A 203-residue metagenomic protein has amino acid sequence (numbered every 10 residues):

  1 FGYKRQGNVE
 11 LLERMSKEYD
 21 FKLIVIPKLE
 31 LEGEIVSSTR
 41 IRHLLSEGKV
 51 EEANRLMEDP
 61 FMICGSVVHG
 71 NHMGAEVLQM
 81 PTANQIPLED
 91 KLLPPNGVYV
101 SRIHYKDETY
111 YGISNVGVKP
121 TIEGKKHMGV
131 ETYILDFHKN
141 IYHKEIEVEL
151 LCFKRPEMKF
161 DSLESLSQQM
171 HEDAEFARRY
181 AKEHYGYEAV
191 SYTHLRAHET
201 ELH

Functional and structural regions predicted by a protein language model:
F1-Y3, L31: Short, small-residue-enriched loops and turns at beta-alpha junctions that line or gate enzyme active sites
R5-L12: Charged helix-capping and loop-helix junction motifs
L11, R40, E52, S162-S165: An acidic, carboxylate-rich microenvironment
S16-N115: Glycine-rich, Lys/Arg-enriched anion-binding loops that position phosphate/diphosphate groups for phosphoryl
G70-Y192, R196: Phosphate/ribose-recognition catalytic cores of enzymes acting on nucleotide-derived substrates
A197-H203: A short, hydrophobic C-terminal helix/tail in secreted or cell-surface proteins
